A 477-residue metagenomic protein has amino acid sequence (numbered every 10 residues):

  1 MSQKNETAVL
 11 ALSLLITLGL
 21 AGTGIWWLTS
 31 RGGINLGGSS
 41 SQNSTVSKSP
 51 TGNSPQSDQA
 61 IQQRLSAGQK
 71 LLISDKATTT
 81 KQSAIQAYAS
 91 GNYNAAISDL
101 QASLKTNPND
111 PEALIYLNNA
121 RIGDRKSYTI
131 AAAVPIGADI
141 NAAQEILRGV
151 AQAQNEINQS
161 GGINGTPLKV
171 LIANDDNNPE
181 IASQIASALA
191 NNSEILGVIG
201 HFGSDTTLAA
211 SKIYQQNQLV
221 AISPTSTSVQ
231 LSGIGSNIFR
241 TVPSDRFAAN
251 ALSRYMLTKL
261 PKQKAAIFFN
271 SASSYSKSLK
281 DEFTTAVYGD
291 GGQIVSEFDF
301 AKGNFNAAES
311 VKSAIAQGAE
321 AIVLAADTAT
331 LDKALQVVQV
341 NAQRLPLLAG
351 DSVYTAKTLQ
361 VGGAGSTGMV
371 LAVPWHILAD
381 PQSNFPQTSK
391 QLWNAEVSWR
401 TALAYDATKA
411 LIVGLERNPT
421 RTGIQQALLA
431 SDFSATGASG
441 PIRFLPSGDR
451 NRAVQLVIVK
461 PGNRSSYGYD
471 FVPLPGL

Functional and structural regions predicted by a protein language model:
S2-L477: Extracytosolic ligand-binding ectodomains
